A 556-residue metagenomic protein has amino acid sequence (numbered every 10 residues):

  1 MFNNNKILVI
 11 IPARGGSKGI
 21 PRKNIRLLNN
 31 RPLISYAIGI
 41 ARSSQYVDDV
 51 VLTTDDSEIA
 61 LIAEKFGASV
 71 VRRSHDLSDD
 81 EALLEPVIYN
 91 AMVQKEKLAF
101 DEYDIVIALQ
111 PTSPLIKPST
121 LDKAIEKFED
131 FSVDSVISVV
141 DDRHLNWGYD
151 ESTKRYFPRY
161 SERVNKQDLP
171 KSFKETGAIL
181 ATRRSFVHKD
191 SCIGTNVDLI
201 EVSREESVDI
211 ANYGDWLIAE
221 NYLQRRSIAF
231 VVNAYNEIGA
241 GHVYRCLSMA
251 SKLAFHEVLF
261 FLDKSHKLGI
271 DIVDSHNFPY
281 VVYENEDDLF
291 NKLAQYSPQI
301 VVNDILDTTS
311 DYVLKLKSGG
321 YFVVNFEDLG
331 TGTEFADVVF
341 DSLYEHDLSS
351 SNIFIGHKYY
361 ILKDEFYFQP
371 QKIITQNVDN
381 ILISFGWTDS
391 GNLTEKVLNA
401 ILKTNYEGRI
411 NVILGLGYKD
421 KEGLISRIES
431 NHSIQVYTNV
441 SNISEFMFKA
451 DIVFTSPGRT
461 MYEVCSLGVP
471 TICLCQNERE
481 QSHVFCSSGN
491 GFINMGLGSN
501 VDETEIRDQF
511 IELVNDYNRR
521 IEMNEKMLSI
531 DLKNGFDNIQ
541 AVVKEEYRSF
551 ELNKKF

Functional and structural regions predicted by a protein language model:
E58-I107, L115-K123, E284-Y296, D307-T308 (+1 more regions): Short phosphate-binding loop-to-helix
P86, N90, S113-S203: Conserved core of the sugar-phosphate nucleotidyltransferase
I88, Y235-E237, R245, S251-K252 (+1 more regions): Active-site and donor-binding regions of nucleotide-sugar-utilizing enzymes
I193-I218, A336-N392, E422: A nucleotide-sugar donor-handling region in carbohydrate enzymes
N212, L532-F556: C-terminal alpha-helical cap of glycosyltransferases
G239, H266, N380-K449: Donor-nucleotide binding loops and adjacent catalytic segments primarily of GT-B fold Leloir glycosyltransferases
F448-R459, V469: Acidic donor-binding loop of glycosyltransferase active sites
E512, R519-K533: A short, well-ordered alpha-helix in the C-terminal region of glycosyltransferases
